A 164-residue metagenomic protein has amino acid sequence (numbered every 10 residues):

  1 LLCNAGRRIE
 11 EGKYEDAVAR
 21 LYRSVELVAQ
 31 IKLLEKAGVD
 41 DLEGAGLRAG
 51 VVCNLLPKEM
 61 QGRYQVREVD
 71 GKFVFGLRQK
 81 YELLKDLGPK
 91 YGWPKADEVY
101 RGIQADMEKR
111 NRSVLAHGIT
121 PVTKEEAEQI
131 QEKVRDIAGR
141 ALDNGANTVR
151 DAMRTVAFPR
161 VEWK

Functional and structural regions predicted by a protein language model:
L2-E82, R101, D151-P159, K164: Amphipathic alpha-helical interface elements
L27-Q30, L87, H117: Enrichment for repetitive, rod-forming helical segments
R78-P94: Amphipathic, heptad-repeat alpha-helical segments
P89-V156, R160-W163: Charge-enriched, short contiguous segments at helix-coil
